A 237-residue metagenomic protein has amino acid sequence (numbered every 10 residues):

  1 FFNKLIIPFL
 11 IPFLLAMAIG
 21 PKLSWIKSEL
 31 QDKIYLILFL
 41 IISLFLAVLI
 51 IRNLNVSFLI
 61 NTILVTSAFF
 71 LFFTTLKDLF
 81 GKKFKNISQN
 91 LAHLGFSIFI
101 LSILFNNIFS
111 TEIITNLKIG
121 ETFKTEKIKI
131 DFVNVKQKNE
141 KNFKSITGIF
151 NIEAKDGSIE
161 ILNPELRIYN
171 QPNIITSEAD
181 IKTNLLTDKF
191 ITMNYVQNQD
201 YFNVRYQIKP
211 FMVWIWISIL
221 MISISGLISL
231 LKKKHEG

Functional and structural regions predicted by a protein language model:
F1-T125, I130, V213-G237: Contiguous transmembrane helix-bundle modules in multi-pass membrane proteins
V133-K209, I215-M221: Extracytosolic and intramembrane catalytic regions of membrane-associated proteins in envelope/secretory systems
